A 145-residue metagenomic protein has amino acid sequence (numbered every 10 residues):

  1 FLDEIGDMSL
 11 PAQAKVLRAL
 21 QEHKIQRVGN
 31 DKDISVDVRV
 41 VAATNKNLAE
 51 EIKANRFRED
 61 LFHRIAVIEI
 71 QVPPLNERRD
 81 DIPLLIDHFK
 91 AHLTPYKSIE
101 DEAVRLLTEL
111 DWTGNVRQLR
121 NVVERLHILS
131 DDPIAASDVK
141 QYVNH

Functional and structural regions predicted by a protein language model:
D3-E4, K15: Walker B catalytic acidic pair
E4, A42-N47: A short beta-strand-to-loop transition that corresponds to the Sensor-1 phosphate-sensing loop of AAA+ P-loop ATPases
G6, Q21, A66: Short acidic-aromatic loop segments in the C-terminal HATPase_c
M8-S9, R78: Catalytic P-loop NTPase motifs of RecA-like helicase/translocase cores
S9, L20-Q21, H127: Protein kinase-like catalytic domain
Q13-I34, A43: Substrate-gripping "pore-loop 1 plus following alpha2 helix"
G29-R39, N47-H145: Nucleotide-binding/hydrolysis machinery
